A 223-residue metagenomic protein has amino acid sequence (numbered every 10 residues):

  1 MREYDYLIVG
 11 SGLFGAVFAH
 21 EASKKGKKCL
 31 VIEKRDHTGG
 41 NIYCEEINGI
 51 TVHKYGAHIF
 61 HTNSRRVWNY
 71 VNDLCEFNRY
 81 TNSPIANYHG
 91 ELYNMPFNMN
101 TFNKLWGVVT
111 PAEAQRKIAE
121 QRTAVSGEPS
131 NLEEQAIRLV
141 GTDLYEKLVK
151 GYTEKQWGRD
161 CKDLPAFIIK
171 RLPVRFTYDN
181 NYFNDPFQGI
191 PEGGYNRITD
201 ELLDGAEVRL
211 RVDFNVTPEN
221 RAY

Functional and structural regions predicted by a protein language model:
R2-Y4, T217-Y223: Core beta-strand elements of the Rossmann-like FAD/NAD(P) dinucleotide-binding domain in flavoenzyme oxidoreductases
Y4-V31: N-terminal Rossmann-like FAD-binding beta1-loop-alpha1 element of flavoenzymes
F18-A19, N41-I42, E219-N220: Short glycine-/acidic-enriched loop or helix-start segments at secondary-structure transitions that form or flank
A19, W68, T199-L203: Short amphipathic alpha-helical segments and helix-helix/interface helices
S23-N48: Glycine-rich FAD pyrophosphate-binding loop
K28, T51, E76, E207-R209: Conserved beta-strand segments of alpha/beta enzyme cores
N48-T123: Dinucleotide-binding Rossmann-like beta1-alpha1 core, especially the glycine-rich loop that anchors the ADP
H89-Y93, N100-N220: Active-site/ligand-binding neighborhood in enzyme catalytic cores
